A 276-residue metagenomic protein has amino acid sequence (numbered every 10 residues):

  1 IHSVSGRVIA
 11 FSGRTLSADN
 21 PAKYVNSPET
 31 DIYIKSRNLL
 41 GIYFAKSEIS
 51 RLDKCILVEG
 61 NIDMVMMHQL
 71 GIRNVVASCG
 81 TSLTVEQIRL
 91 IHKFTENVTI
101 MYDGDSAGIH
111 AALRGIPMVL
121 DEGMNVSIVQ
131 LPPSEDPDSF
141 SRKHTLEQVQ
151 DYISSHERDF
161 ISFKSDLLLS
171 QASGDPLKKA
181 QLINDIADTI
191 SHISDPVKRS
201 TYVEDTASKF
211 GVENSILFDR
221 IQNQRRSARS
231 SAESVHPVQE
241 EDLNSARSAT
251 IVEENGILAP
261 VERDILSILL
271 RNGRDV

Functional and structural regions predicted by a protein language model:
I1-F94, V98, A112: Phosphate-handling DNA/RNA-contact segment within nucleic-acid enzymes
I62, L83, D103-A112, Q130 (+1 more regions): Acidic, metal-coordinating catalytic cores used for nucleic-acid/nucleotide bond scission and strand-transfer chemistry
V65, N184, D188, S200 (+2 more regions): Feature representing long, continuous alpha-helical segments
G71, F94, E122, H144-T145: Short, structured coil segments at secondary-structure junctions
I88-I91, P117-V119, S154-F160, S230-S234: Flexible glycine/proline-rich, aromatic-decorated loop/lid segments
A111-E122: Conserved acidic, small-residue-rich alpha-beta core segments centered on
G123-D219: C-terminal or mid-to-C-terminal helical accessory/interaction module adjacent to the motor/catalytic core
N223, S227-V276: Non-catalytic protein-protein interaction segments used by genome-maintenance enzymes to assemble and couple activities
